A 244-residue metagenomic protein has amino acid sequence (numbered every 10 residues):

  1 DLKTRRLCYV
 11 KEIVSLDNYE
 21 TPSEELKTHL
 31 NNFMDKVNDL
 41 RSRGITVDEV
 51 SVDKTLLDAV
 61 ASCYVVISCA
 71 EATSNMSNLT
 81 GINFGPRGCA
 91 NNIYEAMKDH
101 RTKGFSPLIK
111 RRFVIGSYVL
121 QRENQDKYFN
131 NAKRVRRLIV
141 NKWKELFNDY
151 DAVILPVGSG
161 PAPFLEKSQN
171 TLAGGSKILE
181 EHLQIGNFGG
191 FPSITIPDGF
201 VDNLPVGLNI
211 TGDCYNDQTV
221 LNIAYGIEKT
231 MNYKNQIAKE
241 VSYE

Functional and structural regions predicted by a protein language model:
D1-D17, T21-S23, M34-S42, N78 (+3 more regions): Structural helix-boundary/capping segments
Y19-T55, S74-T80, F84-R87: Acidic-enriched catalytic cores of C-N bond-cleaving enzymes acting on peptides and small amides
T55-D58, G160-P163: Short, active-site-adjacent cap segments at secondary-structure transitions
V60-N75: Charged, often glycine-rich, active-site loop that binds/positions anionic groups
Y64, N91-I93, K127-N131, V135 (+1 more regions): Short, surface-exposed loop/helix-turn segments at secondary-structure junctions that function as lids/hinges flanking
R87-L108: Glycine-rich phosphate/pyrophosphate-binding loop and adjacent beta-alpha nucleotide/cofactor-binding cores
V157: Glycine-rich, N-terminal phosphate-binding loop of Rossmann-like dinucleotide-binding domains
